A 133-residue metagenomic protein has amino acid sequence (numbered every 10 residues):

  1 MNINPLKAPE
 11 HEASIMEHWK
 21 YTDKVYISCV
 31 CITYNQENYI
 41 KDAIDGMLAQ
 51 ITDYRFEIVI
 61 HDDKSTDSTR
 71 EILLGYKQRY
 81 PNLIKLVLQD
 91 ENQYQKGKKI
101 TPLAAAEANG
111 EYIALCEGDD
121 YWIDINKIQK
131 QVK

Functional and structural regions predicted by a protein language model:
M1-K133: Nucleotide-sugar donor-binding/catalytic module of glycosyltransferases that assemble extracellular/cell-envelope
